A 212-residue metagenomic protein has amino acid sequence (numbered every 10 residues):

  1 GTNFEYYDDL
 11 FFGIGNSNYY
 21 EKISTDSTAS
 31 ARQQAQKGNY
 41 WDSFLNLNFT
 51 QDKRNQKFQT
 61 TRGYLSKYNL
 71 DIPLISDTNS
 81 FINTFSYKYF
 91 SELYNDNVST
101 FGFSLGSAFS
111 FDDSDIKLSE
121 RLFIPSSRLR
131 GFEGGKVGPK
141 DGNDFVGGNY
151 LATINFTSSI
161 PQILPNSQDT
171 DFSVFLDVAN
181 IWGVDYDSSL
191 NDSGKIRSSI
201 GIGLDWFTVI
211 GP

Functional and structural regions predicted by a protein language model:
G1-N3, G131, G211: Glycine-centered structural positions embedded in regular secondary structure
N3-F11, K22-D26: Secretory-pathway-linked proteins and extracytosolic
D8-I14, L47, Q51: Outer-membrane beta-barrel domain signature, strongest for Gram-negative TonB-dependent receptors and also present
D9-G13, F58, V98-T100, P212: Membrane-spanning beta-strand positions in outer-membrane beta-barrel proteins
F12-G13, S30, I181, V209: A generic signature of intrinsically disordered, low-complexity regions enriched in glycine/proline and charged/polar
Y20-D169, V174-V178, W182-V184, S189: C-terminal outer-membrane beta-barrel translocator/porin domains of Gram-negative envelope proteins and their
D185-P212: C-terminal beta-signal and terminal closure region of outer-membrane beta-barrel proteins
